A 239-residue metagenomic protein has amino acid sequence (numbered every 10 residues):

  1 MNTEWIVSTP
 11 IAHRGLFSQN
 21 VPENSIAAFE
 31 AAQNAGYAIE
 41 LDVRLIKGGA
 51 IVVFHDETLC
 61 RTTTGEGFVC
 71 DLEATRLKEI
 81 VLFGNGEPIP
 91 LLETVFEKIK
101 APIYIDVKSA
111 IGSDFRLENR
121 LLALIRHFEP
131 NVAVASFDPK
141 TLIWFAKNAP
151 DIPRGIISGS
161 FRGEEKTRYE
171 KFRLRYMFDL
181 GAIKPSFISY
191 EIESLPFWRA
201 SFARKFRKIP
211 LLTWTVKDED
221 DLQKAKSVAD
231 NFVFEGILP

Functional and structural regions predicted by a protein language model:
M1-P239: Phosphate-group recognition and catalysis centered on beta-loop-alpha active-site segments
